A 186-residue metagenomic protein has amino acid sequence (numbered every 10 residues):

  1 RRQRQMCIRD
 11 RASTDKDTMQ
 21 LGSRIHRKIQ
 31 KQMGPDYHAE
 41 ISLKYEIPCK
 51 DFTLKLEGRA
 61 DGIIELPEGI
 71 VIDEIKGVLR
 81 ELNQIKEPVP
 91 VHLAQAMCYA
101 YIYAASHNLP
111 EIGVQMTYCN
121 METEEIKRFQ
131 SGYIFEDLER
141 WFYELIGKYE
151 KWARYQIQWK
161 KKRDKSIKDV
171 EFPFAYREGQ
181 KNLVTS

Functional and structural regions predicted by a protein language model:
Q3-I8: Short, small-residue-biased leader/transition segments that mark boundaries at the very start of proteins
R9-R11, P35-Y37, A104-E111: Short helix-capping/linker segments at secondary-structure and domain boundaries
R9-R27, Y176: A short, highly charged nucleic-acid-interacting micro-segment common to nuclease and nuclease-linked defense proteins
I25-H26, Q30, G34-P35: Short, well-structured hydrophobic secondary-structure segments
P35-C49: Short Pro/Gly-enriched beta-strand edge/turn motifs at strand-loop
Y45-E139: Mg2+/Mn2+-dependent nuclease catalytic core
E136-K168: Polybasic (Lys/Arg-rich)
I157-S186: Conserved pre-motif I regulatory segment
